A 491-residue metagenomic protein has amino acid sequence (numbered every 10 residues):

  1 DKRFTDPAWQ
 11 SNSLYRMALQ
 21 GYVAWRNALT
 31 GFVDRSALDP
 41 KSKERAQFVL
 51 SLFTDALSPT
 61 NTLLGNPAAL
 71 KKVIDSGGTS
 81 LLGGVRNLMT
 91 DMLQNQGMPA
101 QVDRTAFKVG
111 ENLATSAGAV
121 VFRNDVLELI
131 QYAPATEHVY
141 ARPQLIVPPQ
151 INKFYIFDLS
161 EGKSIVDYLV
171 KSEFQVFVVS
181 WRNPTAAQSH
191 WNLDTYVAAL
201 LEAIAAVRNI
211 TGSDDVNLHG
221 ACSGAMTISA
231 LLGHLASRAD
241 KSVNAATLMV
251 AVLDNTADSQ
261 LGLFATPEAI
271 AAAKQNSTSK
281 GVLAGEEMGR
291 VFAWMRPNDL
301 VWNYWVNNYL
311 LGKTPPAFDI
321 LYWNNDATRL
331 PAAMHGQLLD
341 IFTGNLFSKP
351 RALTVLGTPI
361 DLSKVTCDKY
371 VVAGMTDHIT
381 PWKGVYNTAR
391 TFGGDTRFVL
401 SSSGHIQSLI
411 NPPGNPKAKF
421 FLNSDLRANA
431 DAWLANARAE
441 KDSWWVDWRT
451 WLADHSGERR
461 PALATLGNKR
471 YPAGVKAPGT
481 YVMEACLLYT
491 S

Functional and structural regions predicted by a protein language model:
V33-I74, N209-S213, T227, L231-H335 (+2 more regions): Alpha/beta-hydrolase-fold enzymes
V120-N183: Short, surface-exposed "cap/lid" segments of acyl-processing enzymes
H190-N209: Alpha/beta-hydrolase active-site loop
T211-S223: Alpha/beta-hydrolase fold nucleophile elbow
V371-A373: Short beta-strand/loop motif that positions the catalytic acidic residue of the alpha/beta-hydrolase fold
I379-K383: Conserved alpha/beta-hydrolase "acid-adjacent" motif
G393-L409, A418-F420: Catalytic histidine neighborhood in serine/cysteine hydrolases with alpha/beta-hydrolase-type architecture
Y489-T490: Conserved small/polar residues in nucleotide/adenosyl-binding loops
